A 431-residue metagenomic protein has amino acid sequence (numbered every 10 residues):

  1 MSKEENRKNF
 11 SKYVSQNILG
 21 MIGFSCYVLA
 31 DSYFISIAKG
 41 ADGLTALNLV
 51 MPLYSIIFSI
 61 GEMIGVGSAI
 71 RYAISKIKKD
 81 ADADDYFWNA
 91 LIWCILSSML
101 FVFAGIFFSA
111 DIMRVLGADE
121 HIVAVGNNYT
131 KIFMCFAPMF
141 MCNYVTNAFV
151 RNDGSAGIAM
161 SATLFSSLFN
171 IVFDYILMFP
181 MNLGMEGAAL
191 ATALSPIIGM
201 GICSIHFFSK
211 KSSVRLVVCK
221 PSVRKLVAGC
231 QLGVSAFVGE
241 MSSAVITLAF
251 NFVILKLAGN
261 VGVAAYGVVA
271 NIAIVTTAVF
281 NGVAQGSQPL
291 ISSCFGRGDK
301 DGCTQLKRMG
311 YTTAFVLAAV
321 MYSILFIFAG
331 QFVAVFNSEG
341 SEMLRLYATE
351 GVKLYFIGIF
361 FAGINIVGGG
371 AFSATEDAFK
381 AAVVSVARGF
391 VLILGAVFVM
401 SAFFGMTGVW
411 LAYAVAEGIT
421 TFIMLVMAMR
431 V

Functional and structural regions predicted by a protein language model:
M1-I18, Y72-F136, L183-V234, I291-I357 (+1 more regions): Short alpha-helical transmembrane segments in multi-pass integral membrane proteins
N17-V66, I70, F133-F140, V227-S293 (+4 more regions): Transmembrane helix-bundle signature of multi-pass secondary active exporters and lipid flippases
V28, S32, S36, G105 (+9 more regions): Juxtamembrane/transmembrane-helix interface segments of polytopic membrane transporters
L29, A38-A41, S75, N152-D153 (+5 more regions): Helix-loop interface residues and adjacent transmembrane-helix termini in multi-pass membrane transporters, primarily
S32, A41-L44, S109, A156 (+5 more regions): Membrane-helix interface/capping residues of multi-pass secondary transporters
S32, G105, A148, D174 (+8 more regions): Structural signal for membrane-spanning alpha-helices in multi-pass inner-membrane proteins, emphasizing helix cores
L44-F103, F140-A159, A265-A329, A362-V384: Small-residue-rich hydrophobic transmembrane alpha-helices
G65, I132-R151, A159-N170, A188-C203 (+5 more regions): Short runs within selected transmembrane alpha-helices of multi-pass transporters and secretion channels
